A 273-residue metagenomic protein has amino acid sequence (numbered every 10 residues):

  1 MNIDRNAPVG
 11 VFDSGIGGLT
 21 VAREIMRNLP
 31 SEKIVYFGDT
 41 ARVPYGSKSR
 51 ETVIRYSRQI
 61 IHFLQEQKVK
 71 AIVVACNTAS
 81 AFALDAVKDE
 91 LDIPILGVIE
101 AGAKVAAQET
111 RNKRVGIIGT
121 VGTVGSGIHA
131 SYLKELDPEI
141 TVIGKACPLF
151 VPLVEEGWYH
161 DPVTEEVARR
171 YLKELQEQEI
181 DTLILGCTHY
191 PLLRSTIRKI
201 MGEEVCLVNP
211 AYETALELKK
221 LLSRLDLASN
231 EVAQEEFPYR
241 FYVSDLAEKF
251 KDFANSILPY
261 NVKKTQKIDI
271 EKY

Functional and structural regions predicted by a protein language model:
M1-Y273: Non-catalytic structural scaffold of enzyme domains
